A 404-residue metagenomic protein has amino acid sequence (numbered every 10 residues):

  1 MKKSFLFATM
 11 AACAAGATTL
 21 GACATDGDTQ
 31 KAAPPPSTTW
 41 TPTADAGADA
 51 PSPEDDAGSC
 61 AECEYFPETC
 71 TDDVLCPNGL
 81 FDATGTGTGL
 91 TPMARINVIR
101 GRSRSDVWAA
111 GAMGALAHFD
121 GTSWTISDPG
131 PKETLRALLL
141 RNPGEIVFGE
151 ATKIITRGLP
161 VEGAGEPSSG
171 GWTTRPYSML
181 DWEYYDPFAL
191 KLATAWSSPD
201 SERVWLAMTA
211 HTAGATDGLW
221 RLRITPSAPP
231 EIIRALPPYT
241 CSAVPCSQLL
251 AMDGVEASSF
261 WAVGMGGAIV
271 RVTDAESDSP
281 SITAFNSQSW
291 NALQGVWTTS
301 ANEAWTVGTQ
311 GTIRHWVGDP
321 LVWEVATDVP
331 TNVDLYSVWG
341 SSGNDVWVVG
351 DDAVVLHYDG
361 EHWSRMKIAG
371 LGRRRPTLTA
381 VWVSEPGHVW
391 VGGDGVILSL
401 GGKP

Functional and structural regions predicted by a protein language model:
M1-C13: Bacterial N-terminal signal peptides that target proteins for export
G16: Metal-dependent phosphoesterase/phosphodiesterase active-site architecture
T19-A22: C-terminal motif of bacterial Sec signal peptides marking the signal peptidase cleavage site
T25-Q30, P34-P404: Residue-level hotspots at or immediately adjacent to binding/recognition sites across diverse folds
